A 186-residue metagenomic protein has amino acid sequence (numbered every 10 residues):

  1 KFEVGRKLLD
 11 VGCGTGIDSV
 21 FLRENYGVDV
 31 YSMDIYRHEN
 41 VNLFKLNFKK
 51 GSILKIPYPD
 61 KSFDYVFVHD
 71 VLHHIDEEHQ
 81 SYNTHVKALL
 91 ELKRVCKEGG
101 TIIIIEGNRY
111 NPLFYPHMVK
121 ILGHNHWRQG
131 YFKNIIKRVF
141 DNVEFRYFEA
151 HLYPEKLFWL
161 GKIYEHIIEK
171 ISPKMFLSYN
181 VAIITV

Functional and structural regions predicted by a protein language model:
K1-G5, F21: Conserved alpha-helix/loop element of class I SAM-dependent methyltransferases that forms part of the SAM/SAH-binding
L9, T15-K55: Class I SAM-dependent methyltransferase SAM/SAH-binding core
F67: A conserved beta-strand element that flanks and buttresses the S-adenosyl-L-methionine
I75, C96-K97: Helix-to-beta-strand junctions that scaffold the AdoMet/dcAdoMet cofactor pocket in Class I SAM-dependent enzymes
I75-E91: A short, conserved alpha-helix within the catalytic core of class I
G99-E106: Conserved beta-strand signature within the Rossmann-like core of class I S-adenosyl-L-methionine
H124-F140: Short alpha-helix
E144-V186: A C-terminal cap/extension of S-adenosyl-L-methionine-dependent methyltransferases that defines the acceptor-substrate
